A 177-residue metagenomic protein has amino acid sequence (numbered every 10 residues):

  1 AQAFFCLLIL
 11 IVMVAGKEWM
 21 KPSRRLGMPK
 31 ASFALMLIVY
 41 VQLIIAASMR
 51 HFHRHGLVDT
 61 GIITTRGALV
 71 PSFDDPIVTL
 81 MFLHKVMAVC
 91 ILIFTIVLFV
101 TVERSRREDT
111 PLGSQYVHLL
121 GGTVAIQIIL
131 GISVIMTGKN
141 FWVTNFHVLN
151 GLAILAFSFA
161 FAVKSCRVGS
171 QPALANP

Functional and structural regions predicted by a protein language model:
A1-P177: Polytopic transmembrane helical bundles with strong interfacial aromatic enrichment
